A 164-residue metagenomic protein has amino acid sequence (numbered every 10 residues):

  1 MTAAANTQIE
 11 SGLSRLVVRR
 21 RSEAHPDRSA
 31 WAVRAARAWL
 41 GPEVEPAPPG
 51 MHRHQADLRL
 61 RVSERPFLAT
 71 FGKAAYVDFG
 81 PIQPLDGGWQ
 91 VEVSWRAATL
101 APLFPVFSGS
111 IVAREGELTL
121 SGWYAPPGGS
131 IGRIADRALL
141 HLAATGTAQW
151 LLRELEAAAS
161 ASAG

Functional and structural regions predicted by a protein language model:
M1-A74, I82: Hydrophobic ligand-binding cavity/cleft-lining segments
A3, A35, A125-G164: A conserved amphipathic terminal alpha-helix motif
A3, V44-P49, E64-E115, W123-A125: Hydrophobic-ligand binding "helix-grip"
I9-G12, A36, R96-T99, G116 (+1 more regions): Terminal low-complexity, poorly structured segments
R20, L118-G122: Short, hydrophobic/aromatic-enriched beta-strand segments in well-ordered soluble domains
W39, A47, L103, I131-G132 (+1 more regions): Amphipathic alpha-helical interaction segments
H54-A56, W89, G116-L118: Hydrophobic residues embedded in beta-strands of well-ordered beta-sheets
